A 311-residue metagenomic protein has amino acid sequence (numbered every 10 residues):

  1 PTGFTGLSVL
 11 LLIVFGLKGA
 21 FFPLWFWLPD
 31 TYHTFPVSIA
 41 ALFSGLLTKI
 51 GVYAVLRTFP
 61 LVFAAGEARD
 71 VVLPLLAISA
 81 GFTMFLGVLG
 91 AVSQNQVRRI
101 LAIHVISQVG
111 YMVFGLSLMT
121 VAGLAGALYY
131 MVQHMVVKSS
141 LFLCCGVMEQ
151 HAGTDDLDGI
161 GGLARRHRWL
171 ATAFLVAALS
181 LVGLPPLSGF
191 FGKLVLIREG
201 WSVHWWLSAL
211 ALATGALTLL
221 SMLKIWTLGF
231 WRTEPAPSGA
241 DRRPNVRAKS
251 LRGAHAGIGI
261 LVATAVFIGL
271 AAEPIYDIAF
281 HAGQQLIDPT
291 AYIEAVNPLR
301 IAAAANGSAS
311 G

Functional and structural regions predicted by a protein language model:
P1-L194, R198-L223: Hydrophobic transmembrane alpha-helices and their helix-loop junctions in integral membrane proteins
F35, L157, R165-T172, K224-G311: Cytoplasmic/organellar membrane-interface segments at the starts of transmembrane helices in multi-pass inner-membrane
